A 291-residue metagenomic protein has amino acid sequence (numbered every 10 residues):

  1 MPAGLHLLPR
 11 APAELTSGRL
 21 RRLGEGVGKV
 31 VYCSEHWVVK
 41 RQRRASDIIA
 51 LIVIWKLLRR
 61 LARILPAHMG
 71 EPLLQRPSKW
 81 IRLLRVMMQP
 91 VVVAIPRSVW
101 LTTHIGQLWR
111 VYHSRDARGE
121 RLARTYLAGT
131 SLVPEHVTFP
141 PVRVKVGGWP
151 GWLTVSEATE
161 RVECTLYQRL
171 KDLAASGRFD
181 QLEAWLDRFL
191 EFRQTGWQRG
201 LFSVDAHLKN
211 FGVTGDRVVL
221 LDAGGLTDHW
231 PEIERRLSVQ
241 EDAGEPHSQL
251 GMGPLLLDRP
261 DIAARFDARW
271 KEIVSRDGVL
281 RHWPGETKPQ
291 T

Functional and structural regions predicted by a protein language model:
G4-S17: A short, low-complexity linker immediately N-terminal to eukaryotic Hanks-type protein kinase catalytic domains
R19-R21, E25-R124: ATP-binding glycine-rich loop module of kinase domains
W37, L132, E157, V219-D222: Protein kinase-like catalytic core scaffold
Q42, V162, G224: Anionic group-transfer/hydrolysis microenvironments
A45, T165, T227: Feature marks short, surface-exposed loop/turn motifs that line or immediately flank catalytic pockets and channel
W80-L186: Conserved structural core of kinase catalytic domains
A175-F189, W197-V204, V213-T291: C-lobe/activation-segment region of protein kinase-like
K209-N210: Conserved protein-kinase catalytic-loop position immediately C-terminal to the HRD catalytic Asp
